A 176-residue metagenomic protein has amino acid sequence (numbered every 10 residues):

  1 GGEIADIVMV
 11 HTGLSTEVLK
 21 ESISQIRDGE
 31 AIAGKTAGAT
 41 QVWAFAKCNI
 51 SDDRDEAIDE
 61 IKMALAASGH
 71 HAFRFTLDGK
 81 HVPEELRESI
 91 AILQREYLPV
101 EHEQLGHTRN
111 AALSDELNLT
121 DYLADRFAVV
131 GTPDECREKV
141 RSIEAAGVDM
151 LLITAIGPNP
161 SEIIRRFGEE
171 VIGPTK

Functional and structural regions predicted by a protein language model:
G2-E30: Loop-centered beta-sheet repeat module
E3-I4, A146-V148: Structural motif
I7-M9, A39-W43, D149-L152: Structural preference for beta-strand elements that scaffold enzyme active sites
G13, F45-N49, I156: Active-site beta-loop-alpha junctions enriched in small/polar residues
L19-G29, P160-K176: C-terminal helical cap(s) of enzyme catalytic domains, especially alpha/beta-barrels
S24-A145: An alpha-helical appendage that flanks or caps ligand/catalytic pockets
